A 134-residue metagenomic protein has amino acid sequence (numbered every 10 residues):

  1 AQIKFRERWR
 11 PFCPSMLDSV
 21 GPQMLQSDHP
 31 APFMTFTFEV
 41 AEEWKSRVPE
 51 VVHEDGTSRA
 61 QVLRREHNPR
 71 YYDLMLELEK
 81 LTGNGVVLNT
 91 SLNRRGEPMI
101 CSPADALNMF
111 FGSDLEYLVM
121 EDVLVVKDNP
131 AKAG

Functional and structural regions predicted by a protein language model:
A1-G134: Flexible beta->alpha loop and helix N-cap segments adjacent to enzyme active/binding sites
